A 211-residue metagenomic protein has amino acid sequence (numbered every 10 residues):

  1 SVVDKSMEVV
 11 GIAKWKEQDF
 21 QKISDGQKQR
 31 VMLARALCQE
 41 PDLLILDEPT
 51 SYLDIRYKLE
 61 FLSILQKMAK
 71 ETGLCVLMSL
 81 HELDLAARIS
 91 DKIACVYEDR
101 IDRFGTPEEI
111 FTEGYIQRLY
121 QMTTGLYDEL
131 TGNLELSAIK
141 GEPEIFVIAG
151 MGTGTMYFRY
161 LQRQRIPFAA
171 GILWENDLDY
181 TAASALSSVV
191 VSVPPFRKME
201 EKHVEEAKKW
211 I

Functional and structural regions predicted by a protein language model:
D19-I23: Conserved ABC ATPase signature
L33: Hydrophobic anchor residue at the start of the ABC signature
E40: Conserved catalytic motifs of ABC-family nucleotide-binding domains
L44-D47: Catalytic Walker B motif of ABC-type/P-loop ATPase nucleotide-binding domains
L59-T72: Helical segment within the ABC ATPase nucleotide-binding domain
E98-D99: Conserved ABC ATPase "signature" C-loop
Q121-E201: ABC ATPase nucleotide-binding domains
